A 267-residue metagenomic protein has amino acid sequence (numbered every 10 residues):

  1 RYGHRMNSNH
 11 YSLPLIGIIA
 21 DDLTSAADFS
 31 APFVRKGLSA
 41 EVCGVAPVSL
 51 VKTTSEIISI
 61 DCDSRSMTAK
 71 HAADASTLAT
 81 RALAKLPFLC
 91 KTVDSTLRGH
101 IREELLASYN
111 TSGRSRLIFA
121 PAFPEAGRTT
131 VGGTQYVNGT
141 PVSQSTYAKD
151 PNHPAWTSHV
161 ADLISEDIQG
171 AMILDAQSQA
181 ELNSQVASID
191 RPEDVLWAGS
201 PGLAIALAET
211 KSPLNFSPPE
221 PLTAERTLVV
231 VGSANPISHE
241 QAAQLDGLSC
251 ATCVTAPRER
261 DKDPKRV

Functional and structural regions predicted by a protein language model:
R1-R5: Short, Lys/Arg-enriched N-terminal segments with co-localized hydrophobic residues within the first ~10-30 amino acids
N9-I16, S39-C43, E56, A69-A73 (+2 more regions): Cap/lid and interdomain-hinge subdomains that line or gate substrate/regulatory clefts in soluble alpha/beta enzymes
D21: Globin-like tetrapyrrole-binding proteins
A26-F29, H100-I101, A206, S238-H239: Short glycine/serine/threonine-rich phosphate/pyrophosphate-binding segments that cradle anionic phosphate groups
S30-L38, A46-P47: Residues that scaffold, gate, or flank divalent-cation-dependent active/transport sites
V48-L50, P124-R128, L203-A206: Short gly/pro/ser/thr-enriched loop/turn and capping motifs at secondary-structure boundaries
T53-D63: A structural-propensity feature for long, helix-poor, extended segments
T134-R266: Conserved, well-structured core segments that form the ligand-binding/active-site neighborhood of functional domains
